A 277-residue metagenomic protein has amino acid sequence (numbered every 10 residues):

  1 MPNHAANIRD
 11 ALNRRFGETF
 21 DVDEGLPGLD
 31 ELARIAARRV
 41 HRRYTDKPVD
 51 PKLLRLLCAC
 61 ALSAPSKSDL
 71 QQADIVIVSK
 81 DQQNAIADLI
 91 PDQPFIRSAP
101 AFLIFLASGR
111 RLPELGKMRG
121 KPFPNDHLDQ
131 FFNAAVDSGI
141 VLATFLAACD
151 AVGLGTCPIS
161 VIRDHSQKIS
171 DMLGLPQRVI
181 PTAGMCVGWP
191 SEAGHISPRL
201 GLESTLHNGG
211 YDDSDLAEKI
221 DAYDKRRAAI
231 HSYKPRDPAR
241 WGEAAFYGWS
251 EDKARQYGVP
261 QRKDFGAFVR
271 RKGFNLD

Functional and structural regions predicted by a protein language model:
M1-D277: Acidic, surface-exposed loops and disordered segments
